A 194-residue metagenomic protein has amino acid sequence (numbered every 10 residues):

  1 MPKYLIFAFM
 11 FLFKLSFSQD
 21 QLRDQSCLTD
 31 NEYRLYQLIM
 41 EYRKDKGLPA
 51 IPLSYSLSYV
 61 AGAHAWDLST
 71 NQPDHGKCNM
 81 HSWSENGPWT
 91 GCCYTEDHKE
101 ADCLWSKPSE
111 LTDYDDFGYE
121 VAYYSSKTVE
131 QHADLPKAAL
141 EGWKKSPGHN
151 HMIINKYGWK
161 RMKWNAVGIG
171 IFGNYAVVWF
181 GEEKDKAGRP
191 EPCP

Functional and structural regions predicted by a protein language model:
Y4-F13: Sec-dependent N-terminal signal peptides
K14-S18: Sec/Tat signal peptide C-region and signal peptidase I cleavage site
Q19-P194: Functional surface patches built around histidine and acidic residues
